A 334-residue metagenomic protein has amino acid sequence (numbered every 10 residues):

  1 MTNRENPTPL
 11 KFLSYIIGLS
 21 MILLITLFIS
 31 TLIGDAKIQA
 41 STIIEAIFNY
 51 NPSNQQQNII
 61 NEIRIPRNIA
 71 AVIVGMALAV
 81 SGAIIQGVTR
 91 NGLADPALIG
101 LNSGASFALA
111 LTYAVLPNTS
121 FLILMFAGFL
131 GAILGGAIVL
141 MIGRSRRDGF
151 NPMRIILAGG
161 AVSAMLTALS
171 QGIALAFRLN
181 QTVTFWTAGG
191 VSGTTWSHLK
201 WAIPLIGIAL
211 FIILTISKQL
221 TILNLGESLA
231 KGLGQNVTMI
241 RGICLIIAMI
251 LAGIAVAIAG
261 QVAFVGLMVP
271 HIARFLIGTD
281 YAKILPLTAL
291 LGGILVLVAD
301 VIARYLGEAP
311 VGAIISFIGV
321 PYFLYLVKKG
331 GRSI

Functional and structural regions predicted by a protein language model:
M1-I334: Alpha-helical transmembrane segments in inner-membrane proteins
